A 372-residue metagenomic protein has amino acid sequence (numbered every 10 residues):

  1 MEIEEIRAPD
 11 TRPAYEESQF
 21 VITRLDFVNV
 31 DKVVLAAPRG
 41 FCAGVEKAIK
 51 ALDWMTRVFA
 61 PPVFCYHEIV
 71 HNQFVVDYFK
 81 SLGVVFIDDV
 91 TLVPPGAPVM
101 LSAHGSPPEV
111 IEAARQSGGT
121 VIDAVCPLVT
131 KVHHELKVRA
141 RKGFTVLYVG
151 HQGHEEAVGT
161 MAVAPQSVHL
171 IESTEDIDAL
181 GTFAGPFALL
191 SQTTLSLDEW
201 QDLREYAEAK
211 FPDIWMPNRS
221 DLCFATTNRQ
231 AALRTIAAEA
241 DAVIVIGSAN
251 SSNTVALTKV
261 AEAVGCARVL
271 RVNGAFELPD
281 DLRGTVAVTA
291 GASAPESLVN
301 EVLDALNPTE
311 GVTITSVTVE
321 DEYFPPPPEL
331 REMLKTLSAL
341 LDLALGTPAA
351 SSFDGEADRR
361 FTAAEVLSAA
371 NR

Functional and structural regions predicted by a protein language model:
E2-E5, V21: Generic short N-terminal amphipathic or hydrophobic helices
R7-P9: Compositionally biased, intrinsically disordered low-complexity segments enriched in Pro/Arg/Gln/His
T11, E16: Short polybasic linear motifs
Q19-A290, E296-S297, E301-R372: The feature marks the mature, well-folded catalytic cores of soluble enzymes
